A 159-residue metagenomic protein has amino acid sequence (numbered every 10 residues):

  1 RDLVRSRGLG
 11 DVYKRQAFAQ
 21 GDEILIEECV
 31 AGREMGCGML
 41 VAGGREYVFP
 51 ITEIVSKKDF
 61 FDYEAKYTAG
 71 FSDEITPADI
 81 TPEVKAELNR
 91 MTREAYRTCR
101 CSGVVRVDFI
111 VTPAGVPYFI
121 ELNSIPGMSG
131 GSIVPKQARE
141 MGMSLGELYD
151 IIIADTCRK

Functional and structural regions predicted by a protein language model:
R1-D2, I75, R100, A138: Short, flexible active-site loop motifs that bind/organize anionic cofactors or intermediates
D2-L9, Y13: Single conserved hydrophobic/aromatic residue that forms the stacking wall/gate of nucleotide- or nucleobase-binding
L3-V4, E28, C99, N123: Short glycine- and Lys/Arg-enriched binding-loop motifs that mark or flank ligand-binding interfaces
S6, K58-D73, P135-I153: Hydrophobic transmembrane alpha-helix bundles
L9, R33, M39, M128-S132 (+1 more regions): Gly/Ser/Thr-rich helix-start
K14-E87, V116-Y118: Phosphate-binding site of ATP-dependent enzymes
T81-K159: ATP-dependent carboxylate activation and anion-phosphoryl transfer catalytic cores that bind Mg-ATP to form
